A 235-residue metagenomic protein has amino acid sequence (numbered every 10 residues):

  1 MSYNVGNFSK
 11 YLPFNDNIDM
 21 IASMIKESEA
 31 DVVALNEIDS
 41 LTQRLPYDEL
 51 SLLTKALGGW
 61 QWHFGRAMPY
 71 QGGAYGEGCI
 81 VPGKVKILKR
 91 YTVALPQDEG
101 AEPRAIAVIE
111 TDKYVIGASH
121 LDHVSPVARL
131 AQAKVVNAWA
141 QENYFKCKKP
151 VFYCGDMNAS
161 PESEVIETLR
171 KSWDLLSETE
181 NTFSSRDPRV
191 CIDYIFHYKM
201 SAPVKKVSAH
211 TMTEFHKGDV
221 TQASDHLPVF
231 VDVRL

Functional and structural regions predicted by a protein language model:
M1-A56, P69-G73, K134, D225 (+1 more regions): N-terminal, active-site-proximal structural segment of metallo-dependent hydrolase catalytic domains
S2, E77-C79, R90, I106-V108 (+3 more regions): Conserved hydrophobic/aromatic beta-strand scaffold that supports enzyme active sites
Y3, N36, S119, C154-D156: Active-site flanking residues adjacent to catalytic metal/cofactor-binding acidic residues
N7-S9, S40-L45, Y70-G72, V124-V127 (+3 more regions): Active-site environment of divalent metal-dependent phosphoester hydrolases
N7-Y11, Y91-Q97, H120-R129: Surface-exposed cleft-lining segments at the edges of enzyme active sites
P13-F14, I38-Y114, V207-M212: Structured beta-strand-rich core segments of catalytic domains in phosphoester-bond hydrolases
S28-V32, G58-Q61, D112-Y114, C147-P150: Loop/turn elements at helix/coil->beta-strand transitions in domains of secreted/extracellular proteins
V127, A131, Q141-F152, N158-L235: Metal-dependent phosphoester-hydrolase catalytic domains
